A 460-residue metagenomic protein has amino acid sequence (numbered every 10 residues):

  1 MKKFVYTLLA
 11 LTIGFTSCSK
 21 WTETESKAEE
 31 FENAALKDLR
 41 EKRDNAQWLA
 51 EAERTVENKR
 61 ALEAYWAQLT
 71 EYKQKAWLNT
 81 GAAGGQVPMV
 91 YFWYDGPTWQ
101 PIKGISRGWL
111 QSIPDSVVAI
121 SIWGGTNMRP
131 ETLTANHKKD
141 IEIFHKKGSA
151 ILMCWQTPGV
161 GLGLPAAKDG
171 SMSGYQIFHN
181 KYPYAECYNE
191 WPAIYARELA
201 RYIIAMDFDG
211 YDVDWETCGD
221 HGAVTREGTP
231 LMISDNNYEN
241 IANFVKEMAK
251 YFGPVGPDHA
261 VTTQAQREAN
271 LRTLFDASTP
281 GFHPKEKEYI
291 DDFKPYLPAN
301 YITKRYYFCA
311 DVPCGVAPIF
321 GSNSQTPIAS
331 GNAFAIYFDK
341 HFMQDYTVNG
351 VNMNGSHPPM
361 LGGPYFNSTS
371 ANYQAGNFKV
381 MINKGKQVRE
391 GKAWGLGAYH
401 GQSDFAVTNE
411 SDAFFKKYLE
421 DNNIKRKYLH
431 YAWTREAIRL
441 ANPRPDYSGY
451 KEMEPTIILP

Functional and structural regions predicted by a protein language model:
M1-S26: Bacterial Sec-dependent N-terminal signal peptides
C18-P460: Secreted glycan hydrolases and related glycan-binding modules that recognize and/or cleave
